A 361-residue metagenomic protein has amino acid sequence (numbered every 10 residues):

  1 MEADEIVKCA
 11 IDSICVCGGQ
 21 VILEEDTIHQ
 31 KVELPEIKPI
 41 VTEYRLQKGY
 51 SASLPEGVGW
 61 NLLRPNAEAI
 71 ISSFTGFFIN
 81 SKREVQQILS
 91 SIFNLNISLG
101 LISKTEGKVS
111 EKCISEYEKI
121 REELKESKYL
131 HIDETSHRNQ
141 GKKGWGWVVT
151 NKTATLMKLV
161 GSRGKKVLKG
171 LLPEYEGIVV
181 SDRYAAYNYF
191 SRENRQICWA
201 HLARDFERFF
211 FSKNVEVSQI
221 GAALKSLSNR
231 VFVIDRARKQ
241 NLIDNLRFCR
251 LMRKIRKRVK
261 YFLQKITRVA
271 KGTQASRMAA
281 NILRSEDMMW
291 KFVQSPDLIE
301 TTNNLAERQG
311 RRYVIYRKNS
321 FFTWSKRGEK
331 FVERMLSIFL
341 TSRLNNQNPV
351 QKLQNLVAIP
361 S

Functional and structural regions predicted by a protein language model:
M1-N61, S103, I132, R250-L251: Short, flexible loop/hinge motifs at secondary-structure junctions
K48-S361: Catalytic center-proximal scaffold of phosphoryl-transfer enzymes
